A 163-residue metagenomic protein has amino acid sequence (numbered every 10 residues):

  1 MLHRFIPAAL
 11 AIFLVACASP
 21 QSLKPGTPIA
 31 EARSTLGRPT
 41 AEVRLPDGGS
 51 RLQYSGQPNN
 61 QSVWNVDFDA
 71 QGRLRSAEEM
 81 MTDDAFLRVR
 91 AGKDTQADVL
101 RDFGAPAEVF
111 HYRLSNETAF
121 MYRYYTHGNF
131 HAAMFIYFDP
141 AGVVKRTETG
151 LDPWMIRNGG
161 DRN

Functional and structural regions predicted by a protein language model:
M1-P7: Bacterial N-terminal signal peptides that target proteins for export
F13-A16: C-terminal motif of bacterial Sec signal peptides marking the signal peptidase cleavage site
A18-N163: Residues within mature, well-folded domains
